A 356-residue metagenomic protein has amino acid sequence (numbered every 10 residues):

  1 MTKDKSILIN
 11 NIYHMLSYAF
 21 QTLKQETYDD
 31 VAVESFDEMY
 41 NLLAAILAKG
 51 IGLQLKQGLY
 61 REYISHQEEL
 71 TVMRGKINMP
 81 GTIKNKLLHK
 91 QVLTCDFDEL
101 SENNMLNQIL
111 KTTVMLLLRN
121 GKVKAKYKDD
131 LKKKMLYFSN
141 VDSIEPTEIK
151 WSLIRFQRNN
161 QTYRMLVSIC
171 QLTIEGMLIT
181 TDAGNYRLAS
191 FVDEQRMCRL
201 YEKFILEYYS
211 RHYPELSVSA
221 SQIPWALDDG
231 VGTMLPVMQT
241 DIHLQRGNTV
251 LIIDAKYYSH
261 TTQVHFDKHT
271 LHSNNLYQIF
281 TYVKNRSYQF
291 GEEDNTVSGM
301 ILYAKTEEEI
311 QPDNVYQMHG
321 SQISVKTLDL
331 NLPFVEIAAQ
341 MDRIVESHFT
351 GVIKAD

Functional and structural regions predicted by a protein language model:
M1-Y186, D356: Terminal, charged accessory segments of proteins
R61, S65, E69, L188 (+2 more regions): Generic alpha-helical propensity signal that fires on short helical segments and nearby coil/disordered stretches
W151, A189-S190, D267: Short amphipathic alpha-helical segments at helix-loop
F156-N160, Y186-I205: A short, highly charged nucleic-acid-interacting micro-segment common to nuclease and nuclease-linked defense proteins
E194-D356: Catalytic core segments in nucleotide and nucleic-acid processing enzymes
